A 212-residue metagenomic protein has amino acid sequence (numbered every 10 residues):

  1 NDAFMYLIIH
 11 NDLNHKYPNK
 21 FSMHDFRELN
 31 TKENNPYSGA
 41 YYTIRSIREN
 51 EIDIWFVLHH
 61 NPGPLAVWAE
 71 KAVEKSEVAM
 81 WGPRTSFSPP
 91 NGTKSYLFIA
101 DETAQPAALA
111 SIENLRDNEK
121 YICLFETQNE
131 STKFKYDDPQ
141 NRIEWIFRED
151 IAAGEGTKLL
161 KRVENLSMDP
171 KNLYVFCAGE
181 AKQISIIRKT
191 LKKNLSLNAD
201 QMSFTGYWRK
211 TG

Functional and structural regions predicted by a protein language model:
D2-G212: Extended, composition-driven regions rather than compact fold-specific motifs
